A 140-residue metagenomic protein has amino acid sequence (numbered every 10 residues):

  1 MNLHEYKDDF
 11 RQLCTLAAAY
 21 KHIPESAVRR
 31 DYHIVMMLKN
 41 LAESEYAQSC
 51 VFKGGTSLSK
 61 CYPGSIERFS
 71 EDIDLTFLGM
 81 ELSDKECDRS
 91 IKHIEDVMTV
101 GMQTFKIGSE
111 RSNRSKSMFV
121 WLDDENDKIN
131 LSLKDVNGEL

Functional and structural regions predicted by a protein language model:
M1-L140: Compositionally biased terminal segments of proteins
